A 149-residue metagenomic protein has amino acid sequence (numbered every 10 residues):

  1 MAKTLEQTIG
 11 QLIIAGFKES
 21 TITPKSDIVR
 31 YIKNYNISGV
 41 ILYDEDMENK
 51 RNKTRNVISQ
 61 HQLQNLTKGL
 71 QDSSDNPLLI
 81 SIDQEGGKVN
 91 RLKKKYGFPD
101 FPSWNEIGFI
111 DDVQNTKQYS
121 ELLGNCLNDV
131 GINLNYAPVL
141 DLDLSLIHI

Functional and structural regions predicted by a protein language model:
M1-S145: N-terminal beta-rich core of secreted/periplasmic extracellular enzymes
I147-I149: Conserved small/polar residues in nucleotide/adenosyl-binding loops
